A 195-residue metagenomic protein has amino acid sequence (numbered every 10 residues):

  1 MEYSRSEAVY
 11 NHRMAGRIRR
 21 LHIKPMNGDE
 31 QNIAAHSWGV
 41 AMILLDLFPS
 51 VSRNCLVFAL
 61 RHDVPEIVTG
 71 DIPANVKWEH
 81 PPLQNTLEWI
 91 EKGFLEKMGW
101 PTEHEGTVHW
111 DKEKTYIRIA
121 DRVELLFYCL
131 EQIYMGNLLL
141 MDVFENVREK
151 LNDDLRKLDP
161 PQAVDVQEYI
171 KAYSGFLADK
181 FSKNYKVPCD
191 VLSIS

Functional and structural regions predicted by a protein language model:
M1-S195: Alpha-helical, largely C-terminal catalytic domains that coordinate divalent metal ions via clustered Asp/Glu/His
